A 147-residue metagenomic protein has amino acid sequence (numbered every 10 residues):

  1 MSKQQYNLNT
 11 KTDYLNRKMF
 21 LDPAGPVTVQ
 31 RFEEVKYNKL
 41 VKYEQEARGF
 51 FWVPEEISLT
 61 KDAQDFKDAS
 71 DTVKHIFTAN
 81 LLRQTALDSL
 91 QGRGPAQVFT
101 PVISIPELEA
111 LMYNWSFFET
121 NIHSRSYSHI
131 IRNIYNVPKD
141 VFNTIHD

Functional and structural regions predicted by a protein language model:
S2-D147: Non-heme di-metal
